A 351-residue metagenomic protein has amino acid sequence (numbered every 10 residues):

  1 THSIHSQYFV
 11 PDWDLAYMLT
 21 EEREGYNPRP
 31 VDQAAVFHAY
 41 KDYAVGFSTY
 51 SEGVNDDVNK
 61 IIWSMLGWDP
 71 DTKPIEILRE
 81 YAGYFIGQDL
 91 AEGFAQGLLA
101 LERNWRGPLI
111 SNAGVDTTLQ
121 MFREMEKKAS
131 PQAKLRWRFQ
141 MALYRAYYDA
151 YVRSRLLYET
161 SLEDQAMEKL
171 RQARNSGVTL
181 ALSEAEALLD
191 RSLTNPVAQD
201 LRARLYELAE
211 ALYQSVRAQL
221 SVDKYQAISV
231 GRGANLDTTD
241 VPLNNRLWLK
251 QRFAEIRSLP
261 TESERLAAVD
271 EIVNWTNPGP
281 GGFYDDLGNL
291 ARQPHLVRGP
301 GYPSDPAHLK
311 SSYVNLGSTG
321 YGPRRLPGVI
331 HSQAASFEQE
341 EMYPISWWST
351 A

Functional and structural regions predicted by a protein language model:
T1-N55, R171-N175, A187-L193: Active-site core of glycosidic bond-cleaving carbohydrate-active enzymes
Y8, D12-M18, E22-A34, L109 (+7 more regions): Generic low-complexity segments that are intrinsically disordered, proline-rich and/or Lys/Arg-biased
F9, F37, F47-Y50, F85 (+10 more regions): Phenylalanine-focused residue identity feature
F9-W13, I62-G67: Short secondary-structure boundary/capping segments
N27, I61-I62: General secondary-structure edge motif
S51-N59, D71-Q293: C-terminal non-catalytic alpha-helical accessory regions
L266-T350: Glycan-recognition and processing domains
